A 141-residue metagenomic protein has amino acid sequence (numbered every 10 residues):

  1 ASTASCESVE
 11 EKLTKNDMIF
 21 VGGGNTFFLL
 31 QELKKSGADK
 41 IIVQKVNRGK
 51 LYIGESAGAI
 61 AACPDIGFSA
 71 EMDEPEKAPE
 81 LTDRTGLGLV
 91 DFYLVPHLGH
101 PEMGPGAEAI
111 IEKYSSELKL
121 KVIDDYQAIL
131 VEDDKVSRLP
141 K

Functional and structural regions predicted by a protein language model:
A1-K50: Flexible gly/pro-rich beta->alpha loop and the following alpha-helix that scaffold active-site loops
S2-A4, A59, P101, Q127: Residue-level detector of flexible, active-site-proximal loop/helix-junction positions within diverse enzyme catalytic
V21, I53-E55, K121-I123: General beta-strand structural signal in soluble alpha/beta enzymes
F27, A59-A62, A128-L130: Short, active-site-adjacent cap segments at secondary-structure transitions
Q31-E32, A38-H100: Class I SAM-dependent methyltransferase SAM-binding "motif I" and its flanking Rossmann-like core
D65-G67, R138-K141: A general structural signal for short secondary-structure boundary/capping elements
T85-E132: Conserved anion/nucleotide-ligand pocket segment
L130-V136, P140: Short acidic-glycine loop/turn motifs at beta-strand connectors
